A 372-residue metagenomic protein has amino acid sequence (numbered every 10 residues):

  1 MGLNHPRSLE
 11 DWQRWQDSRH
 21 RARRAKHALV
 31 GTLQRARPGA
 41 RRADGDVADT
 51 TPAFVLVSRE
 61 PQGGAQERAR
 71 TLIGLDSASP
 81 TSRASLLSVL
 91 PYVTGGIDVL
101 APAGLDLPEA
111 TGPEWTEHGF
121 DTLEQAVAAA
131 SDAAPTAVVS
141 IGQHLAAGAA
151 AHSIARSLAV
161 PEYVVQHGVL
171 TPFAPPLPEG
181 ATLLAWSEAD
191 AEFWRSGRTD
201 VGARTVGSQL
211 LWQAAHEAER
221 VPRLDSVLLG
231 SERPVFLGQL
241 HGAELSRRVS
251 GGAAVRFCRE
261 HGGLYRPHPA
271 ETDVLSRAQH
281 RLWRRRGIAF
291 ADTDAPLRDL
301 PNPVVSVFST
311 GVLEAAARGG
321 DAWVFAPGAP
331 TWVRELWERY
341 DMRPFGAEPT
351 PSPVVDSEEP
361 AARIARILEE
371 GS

Functional and structural regions predicted by a protein language model:
M1-H27, E338-S372: C-terminal amphipathic helix plus adjacent low-complexity, charged tail appended to glycosyltransferase catalytic
G2-R14, P52-G207: Active-site and donor-binding regions of nucleotide-sugar-utilizing enzymes
R19-P61, Q166-H167, P176-L245, P269: A nucleotide-sugar donor-handling region in carbohydrate enzymes
S77-R83, D106, H144-A147, L240-R247 (+4 more regions): Short acidic, S/G/P-rich loop/turn micro-motifs used as interaction or catalytic elements
S82-V93, L211-L282: Conserved catalytic-core segment of nucleotide-activated headgroup transferases in glycan assembly
I154-V160, G230, R259-H261, R318: Helix C-cap/helix->beta junction micro-motif
V201, T205, P303, T310-R363: Catalytic binding pocket for nucleotide-activated donors in carbohydrate/polymer assembly enzymes
E271-R318, A322-W323: Donor nucleotide-activated moiety binding/catalytic core segment of transferases that use nucleotide-activated donors
